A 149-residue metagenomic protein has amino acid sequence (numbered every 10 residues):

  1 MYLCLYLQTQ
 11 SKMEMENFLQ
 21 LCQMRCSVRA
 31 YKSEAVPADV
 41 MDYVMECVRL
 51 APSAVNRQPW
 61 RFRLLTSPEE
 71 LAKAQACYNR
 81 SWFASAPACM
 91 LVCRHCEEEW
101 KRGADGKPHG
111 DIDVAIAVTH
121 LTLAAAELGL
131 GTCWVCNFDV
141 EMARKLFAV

Functional and structural regions predicted by a protein language model:
Y2-V149: Acidic, surface-exposed loops and disordered segments
